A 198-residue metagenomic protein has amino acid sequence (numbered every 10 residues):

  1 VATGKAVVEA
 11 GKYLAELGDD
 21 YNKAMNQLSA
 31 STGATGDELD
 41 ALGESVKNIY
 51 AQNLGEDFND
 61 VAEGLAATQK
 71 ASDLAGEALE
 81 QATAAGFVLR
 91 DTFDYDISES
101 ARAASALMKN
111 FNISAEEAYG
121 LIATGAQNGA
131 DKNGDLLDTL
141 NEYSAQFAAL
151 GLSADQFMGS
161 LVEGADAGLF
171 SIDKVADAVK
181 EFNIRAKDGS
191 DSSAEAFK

Functional and structural regions predicted by a protein language model:
V1-G120, T124-D138, F147-D155, D166-D173 (+1 more regions): A short, structural motif
A106, A123-T124, E142, L161-V162 (+1 more regions): Alpha-helical coiled-coil/heptad-repeat oligomerization segments
F197-K198: A short, charged helix-loop
